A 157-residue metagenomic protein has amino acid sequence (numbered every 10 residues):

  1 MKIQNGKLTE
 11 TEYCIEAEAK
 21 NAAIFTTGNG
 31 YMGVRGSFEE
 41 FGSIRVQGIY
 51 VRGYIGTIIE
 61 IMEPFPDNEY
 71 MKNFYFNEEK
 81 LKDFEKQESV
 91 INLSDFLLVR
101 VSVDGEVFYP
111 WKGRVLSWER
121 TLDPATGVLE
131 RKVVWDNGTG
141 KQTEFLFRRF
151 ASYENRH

Functional and structural regions predicted by a protein language model:
K2-H157: Beta-sandwich/jelly-roll carbohydrate-recognition scaffolds of carbohydrate-active enzymes
